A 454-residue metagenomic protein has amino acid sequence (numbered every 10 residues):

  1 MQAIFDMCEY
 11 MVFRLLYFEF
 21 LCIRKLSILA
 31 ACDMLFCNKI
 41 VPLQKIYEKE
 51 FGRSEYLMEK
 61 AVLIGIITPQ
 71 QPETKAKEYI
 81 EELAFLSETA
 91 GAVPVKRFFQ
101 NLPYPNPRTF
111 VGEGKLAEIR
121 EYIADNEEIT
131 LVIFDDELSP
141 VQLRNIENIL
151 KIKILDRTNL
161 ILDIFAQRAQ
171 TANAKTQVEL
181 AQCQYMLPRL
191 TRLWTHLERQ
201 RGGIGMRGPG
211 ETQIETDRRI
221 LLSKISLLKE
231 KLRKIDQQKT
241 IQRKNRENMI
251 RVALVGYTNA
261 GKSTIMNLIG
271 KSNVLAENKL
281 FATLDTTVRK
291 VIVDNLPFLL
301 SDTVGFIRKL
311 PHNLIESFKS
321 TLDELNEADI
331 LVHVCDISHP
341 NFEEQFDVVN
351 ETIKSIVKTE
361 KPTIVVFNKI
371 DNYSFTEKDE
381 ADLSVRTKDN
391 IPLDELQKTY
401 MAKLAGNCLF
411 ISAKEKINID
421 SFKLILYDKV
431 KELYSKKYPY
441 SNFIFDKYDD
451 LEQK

Functional and structural regions predicted by a protein language model:
E9-R24: Hydrophobic alpha-helical signal peptides and transmembrane signal-/tail-anchor segments that drive secretory-pathway
L35-I161: N-terminal accessory targeting/assembly segments
K39-V62, T191-A260, M266, P340 (+1 more regions): C-terminal-of-GTPase-core extension/linker across diverse P-loop GTPases
Q70-P72, N273, V304-L314, D336-N341: Flexible beta-alpha connector loops of hexameric P-loop NTPases
L160-V178: Short alpha-helix plus adjacent loop in nuclease-associated cores
L232-T303, I307-R308: Conserved G1/Walker A P-loop phosphate-binding module
A328-F346, N372-T376: Conserved Switch II/interswitch segment of TRAFAC-class P-loop GTPases
